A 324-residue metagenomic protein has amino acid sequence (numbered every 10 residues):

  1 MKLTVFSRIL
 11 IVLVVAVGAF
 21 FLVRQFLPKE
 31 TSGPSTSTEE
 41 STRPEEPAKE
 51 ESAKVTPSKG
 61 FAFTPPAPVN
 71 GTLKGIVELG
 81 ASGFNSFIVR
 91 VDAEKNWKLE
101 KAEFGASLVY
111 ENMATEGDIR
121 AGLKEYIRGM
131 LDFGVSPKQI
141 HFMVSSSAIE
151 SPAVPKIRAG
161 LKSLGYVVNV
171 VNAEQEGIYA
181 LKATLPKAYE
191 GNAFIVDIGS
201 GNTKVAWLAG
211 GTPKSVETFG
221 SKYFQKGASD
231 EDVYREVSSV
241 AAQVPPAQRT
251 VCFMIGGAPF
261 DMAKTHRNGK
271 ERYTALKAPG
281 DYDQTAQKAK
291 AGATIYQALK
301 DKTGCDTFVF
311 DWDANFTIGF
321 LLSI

Functional and structural regions predicted by a protein language model:
I9-L22: Hydrophobic membrane-insertion alpha-helices, especially the h-region of bacterial N-terminal signal peptides
F20-S35: Hydrophobic single-pass membrane-insertion segments
T31-P66: N-terminal, intrinsically disordered, polar/charged segments of Gram-positive cell-envelope systems that serve as
A62-N96, T184-S215, G257: Gly/Thr-rich phosphate-binding beta-strand-loop-beta motif of the actin/hexokinase/Hsp70
L73, A81-E116, G210-D232: Short glycine-rich, Thr/Ser-proximal phosphate-binding strand/loop in the N-terminal lobe of ATP-dependent enzymes
E94-A153, F253-G256, A286, K290: Alpha-helical substrate-recognition element adjacent to the catalytic core
M113-K124, P152-A153, I157-G191, W207-G210 (+1 more regions): Helical "lid/coupling" subdomains associated with nucleotide-phosphate turnover
